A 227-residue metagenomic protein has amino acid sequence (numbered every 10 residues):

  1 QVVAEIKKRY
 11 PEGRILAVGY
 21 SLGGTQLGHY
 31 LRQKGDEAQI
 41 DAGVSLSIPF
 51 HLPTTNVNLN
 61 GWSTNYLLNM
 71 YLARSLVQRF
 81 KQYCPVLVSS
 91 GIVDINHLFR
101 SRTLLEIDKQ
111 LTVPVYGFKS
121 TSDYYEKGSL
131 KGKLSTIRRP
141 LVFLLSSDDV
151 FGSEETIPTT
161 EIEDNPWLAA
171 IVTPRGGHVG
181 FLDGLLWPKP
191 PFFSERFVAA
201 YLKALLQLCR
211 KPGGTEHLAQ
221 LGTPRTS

Functional and structural regions predicted by a protein language model:
Q1-R9: Alpha/beta-hydrolase active-site loop
K8-Y116: Alpha/beta-hydrolase-fold enzymes
L22, F50-H51, D148-D149, R175-G177: Conserved beta-strand elements of beta-rich interaction domains across eukaryotes, especially beta-propellers
Q110-K133: Active-site nucleophile elbow and catalytic-triad environment of alpha/beta-hydrolase enzymes
G132, T136, V150-G184, K189-F193: Active-site-adjacent alpha-helix of alpha/beta-hydrolase-fold enzymes
I137, F143-L145: Short beta-strand/loop motif that positions the catalytic acidic residue of the alpha/beta-hydrolase fold
P174-S227: Catalytic active-site module of serine/aspartate enzymes centered on a nucleophile-bearing elbow/loop
